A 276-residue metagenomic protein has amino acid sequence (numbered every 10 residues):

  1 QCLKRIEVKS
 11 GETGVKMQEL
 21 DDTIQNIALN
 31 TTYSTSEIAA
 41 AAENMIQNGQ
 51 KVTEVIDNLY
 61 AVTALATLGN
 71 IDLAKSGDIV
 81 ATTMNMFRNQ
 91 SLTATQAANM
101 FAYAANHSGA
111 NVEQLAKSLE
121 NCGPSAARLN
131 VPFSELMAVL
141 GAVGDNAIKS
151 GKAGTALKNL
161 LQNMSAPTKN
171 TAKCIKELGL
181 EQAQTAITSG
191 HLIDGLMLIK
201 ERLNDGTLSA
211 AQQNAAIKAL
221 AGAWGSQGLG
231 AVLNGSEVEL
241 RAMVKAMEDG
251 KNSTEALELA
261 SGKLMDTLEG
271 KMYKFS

Functional and structural regions predicted by a protein language model:
Q1-N99, Y103-L115, A126-S134, N146-K152 (+8 more regions): A short, structural motif
E135-V139, V143: Extended, hydrophobic alpha-helical segments in both membrane/secreted and soluble proteins
L157: Conserved catalytic-loop aspartate of Hanks-type protein kinases
H191, Q213-G228, G235: Glycine-centered helix-coil hinge/cap
